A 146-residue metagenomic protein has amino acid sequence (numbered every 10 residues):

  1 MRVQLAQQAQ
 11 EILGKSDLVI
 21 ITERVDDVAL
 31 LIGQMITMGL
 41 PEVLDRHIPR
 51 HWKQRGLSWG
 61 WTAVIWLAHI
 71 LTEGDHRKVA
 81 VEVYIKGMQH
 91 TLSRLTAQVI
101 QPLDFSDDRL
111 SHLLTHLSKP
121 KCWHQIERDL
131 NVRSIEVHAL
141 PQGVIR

Functional and structural regions predicted by a protein language model:
M1-R146: Dynamic "connector" segments at or just before major functional cores
